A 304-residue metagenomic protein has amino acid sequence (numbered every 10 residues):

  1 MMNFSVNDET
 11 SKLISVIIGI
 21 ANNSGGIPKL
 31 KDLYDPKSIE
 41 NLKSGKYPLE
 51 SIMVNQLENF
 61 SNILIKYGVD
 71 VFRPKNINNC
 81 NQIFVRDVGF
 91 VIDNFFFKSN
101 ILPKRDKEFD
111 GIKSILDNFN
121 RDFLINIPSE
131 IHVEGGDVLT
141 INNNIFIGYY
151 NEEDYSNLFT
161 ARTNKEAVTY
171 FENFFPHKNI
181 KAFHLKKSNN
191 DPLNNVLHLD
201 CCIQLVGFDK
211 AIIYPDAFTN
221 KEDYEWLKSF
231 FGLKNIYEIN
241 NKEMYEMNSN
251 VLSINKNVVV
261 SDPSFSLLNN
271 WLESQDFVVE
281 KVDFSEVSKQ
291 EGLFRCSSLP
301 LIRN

Functional and structural regions predicted by a protein language model:
M1-N304: The feature marks the mature, well-folded catalytic cores of soluble enzymes
